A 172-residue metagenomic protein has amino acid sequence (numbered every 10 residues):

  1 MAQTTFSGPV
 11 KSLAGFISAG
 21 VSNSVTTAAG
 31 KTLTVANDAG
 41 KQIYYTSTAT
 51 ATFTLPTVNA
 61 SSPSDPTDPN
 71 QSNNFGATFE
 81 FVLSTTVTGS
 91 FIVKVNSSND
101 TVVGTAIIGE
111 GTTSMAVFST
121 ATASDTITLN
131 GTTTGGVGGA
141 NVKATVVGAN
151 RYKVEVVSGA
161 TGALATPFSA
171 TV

Functional and structural regions predicted by a protein language model:
Q3, G135-G138: Short solvent-exposed loop/turn micro-motifs enriched in small/polar/acidic residues
Q3-T113, A149-V172: Exposed extracellular interaction/assembly regions and N-terminal maturation sites
I107-T126: A gly/proline- and charged-residue-enriched helix-loop-helix capping module
T126-T132: Short, P/G- and charge-enriched loop/turn segments at secondary-structure junctions
G138-V146: Extracellular disulfide-bonded cysteine-rich modules/repeats
